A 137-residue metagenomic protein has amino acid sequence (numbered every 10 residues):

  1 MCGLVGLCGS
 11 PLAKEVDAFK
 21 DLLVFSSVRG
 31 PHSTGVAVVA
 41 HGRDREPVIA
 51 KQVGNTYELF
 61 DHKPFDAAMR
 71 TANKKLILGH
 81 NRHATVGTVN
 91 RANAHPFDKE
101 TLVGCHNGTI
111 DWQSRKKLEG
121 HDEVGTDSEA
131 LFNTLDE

Functional and structural regions predicted by a protein language model:
M1-E137: Conserved short alpha-helical segments that host acidic/polar catalytic motifs at enzyme active sites
